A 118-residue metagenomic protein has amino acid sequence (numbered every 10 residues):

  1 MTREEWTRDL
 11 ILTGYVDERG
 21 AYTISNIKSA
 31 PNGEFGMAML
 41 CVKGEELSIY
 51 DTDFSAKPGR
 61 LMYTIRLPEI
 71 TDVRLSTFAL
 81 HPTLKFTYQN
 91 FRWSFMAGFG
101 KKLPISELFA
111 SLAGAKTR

Functional and structural regions predicted by a protein language model:
M1-G44: Anionic N-terminal interaction surfaces
D17-S25, S55-I65, F109: Short charge-dense sequence patches
A30-M39, K43-T87, R92: Phosphoinositide-binding peripheral membrane targeting modules
N90-L108: Canonical phosphoinositide-binding patch of PH/PH-like domains
A110-G114: IQ-motif-like calmodulin-binding regions
T117-R118: Short acidic DE-rich linear segments
